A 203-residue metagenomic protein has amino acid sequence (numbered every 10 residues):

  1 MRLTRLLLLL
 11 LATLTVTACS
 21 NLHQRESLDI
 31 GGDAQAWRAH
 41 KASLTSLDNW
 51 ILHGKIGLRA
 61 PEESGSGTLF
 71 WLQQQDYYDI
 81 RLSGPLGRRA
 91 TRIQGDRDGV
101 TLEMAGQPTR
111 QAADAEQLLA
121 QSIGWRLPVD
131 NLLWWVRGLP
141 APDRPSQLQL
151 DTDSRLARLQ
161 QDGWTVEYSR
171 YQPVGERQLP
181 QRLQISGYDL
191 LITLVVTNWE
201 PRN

Functional and structural regions predicted by a protein language model:
M1-L8: Bacterial N-terminal signal peptides that target proteins for export
T15-A18: C-terminal motif of bacterial Sec signal peptides marking the signal peptidase cleavage site
S20-H23: Bacterial signal peptide processing site
H40-E62: A short, Trp-centered hydrophobic/proline-enriched beta-strand micro-motif
L69-W71, R92-G95, S169-P173: Extended lipid/amphipathic-ligand handling interfaces
Y77-R126: An acidic-aromatic
Q117-P145, D151-D153: Solvent-exposed helix/loop surface patches that form functional interfaces
G138-N203: Gly/Pro-enriched, hydrophobic low-complexity segments that function as extracytoplasmic propeptides/linkers
